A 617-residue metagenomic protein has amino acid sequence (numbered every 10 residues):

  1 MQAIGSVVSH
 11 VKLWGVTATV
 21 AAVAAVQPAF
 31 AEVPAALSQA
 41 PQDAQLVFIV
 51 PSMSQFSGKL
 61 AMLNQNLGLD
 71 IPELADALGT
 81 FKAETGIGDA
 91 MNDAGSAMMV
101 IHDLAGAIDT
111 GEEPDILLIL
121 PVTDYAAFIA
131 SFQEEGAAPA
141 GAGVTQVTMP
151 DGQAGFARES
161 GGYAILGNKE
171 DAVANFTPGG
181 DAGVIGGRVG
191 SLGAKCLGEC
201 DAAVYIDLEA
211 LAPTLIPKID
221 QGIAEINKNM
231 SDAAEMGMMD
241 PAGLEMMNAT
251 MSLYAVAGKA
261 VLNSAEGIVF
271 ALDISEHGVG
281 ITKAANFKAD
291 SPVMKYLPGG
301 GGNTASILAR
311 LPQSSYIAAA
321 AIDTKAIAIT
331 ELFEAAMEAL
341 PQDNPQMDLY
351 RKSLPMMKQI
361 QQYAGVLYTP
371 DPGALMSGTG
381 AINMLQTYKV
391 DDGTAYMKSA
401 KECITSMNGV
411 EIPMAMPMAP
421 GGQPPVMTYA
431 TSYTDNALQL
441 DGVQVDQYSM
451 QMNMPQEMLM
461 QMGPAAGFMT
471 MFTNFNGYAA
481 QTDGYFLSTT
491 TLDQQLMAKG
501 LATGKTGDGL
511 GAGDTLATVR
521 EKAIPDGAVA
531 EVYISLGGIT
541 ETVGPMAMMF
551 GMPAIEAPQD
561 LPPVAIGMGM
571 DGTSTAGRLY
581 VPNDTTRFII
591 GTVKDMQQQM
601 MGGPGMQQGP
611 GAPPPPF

Functional and structural regions predicted by a protein language model:
Q2-A18: Bacterial N-terminal signal peptides that target proteins for export
W14-G15, V20-F30: C-terminal segment of classical bacterial N-terminal signal peptides
A31-D151, G190-E276, G280-N383, T394-Y433 (+2 more regions): Structural boundary/hinge residues at secondary-structure and domain interfaces
E84-T85, M91-M98, Q439-M469, V543-M552: Intrinsic, low-complexity N-terminal interaction/targeting segments
D115, P121, G167-E170, I382-A395 (+3 more regions): Extracellular/lumenal glycan-associated surfaces
E134-A140, Q146, A154-E159, L272 (+4 more regions): Short, exposed beta-strand/loop patches in secreted or surface proteins that constitute
T148-N227, F468-P558, P613-P614: A conserved glycine-rich beta-strand in the N-terminal activation segment of trypsin-fold
P563-G591: C-terminal regions of mature proteins
